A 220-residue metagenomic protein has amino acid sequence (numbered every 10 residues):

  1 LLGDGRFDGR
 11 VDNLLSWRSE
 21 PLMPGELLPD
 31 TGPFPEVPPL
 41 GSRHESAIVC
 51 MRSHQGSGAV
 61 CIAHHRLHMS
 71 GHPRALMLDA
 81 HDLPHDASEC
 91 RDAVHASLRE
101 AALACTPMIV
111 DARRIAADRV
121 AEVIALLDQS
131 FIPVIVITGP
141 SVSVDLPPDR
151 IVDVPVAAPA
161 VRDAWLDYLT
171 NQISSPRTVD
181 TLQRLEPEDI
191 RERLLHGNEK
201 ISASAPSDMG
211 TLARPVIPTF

Functional and structural regions predicted by a protein language model:
L1-R74, A80-L83, A96, P133-F220: AAA+ P-loop ATPase motor domain of ring mechanoenzymes
L76-T138: Conserved P-loop NTPase "ATPase switch" module shared by AAA+ and STAND
